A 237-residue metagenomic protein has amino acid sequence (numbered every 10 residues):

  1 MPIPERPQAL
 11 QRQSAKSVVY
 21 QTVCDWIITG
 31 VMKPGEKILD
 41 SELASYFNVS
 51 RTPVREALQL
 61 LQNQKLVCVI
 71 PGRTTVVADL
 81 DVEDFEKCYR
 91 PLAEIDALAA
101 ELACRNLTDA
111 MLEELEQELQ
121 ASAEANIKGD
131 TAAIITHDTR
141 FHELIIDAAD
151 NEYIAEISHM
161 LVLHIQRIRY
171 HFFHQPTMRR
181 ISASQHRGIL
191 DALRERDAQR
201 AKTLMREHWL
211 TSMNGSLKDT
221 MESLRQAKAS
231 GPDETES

Functional and structural regions predicted by a protein language model:
M1-R105, M111, E143, K202 (+1 more regions): Short linear motifs at protein or domain termini
Q62-C68, L161-L163, T177-R180: Mobile beta-alpha loop/short-helix "lid" or hinge segments that flank ligand
C68-I70, D138, I181-A183: Short, flexible turn/loop "capping" segments at secondary-structure junctions
D81-V82, I168-F172: Short alpha-helical transmembrane interface motifs in multi-pass membrane proteins
C88, D109-Y170, S184-A192, R200-T211: Conserved amphipathic alpha-helical segments that form helical-bundle/coiled-coil interaction surfaces
C104-R105, D150, H174: Short helix-capping/hinge motifs at transmembrane helix termini and TM-loop junctions
M178-S237: C-terminal regulatory/effector modules of DNA-binding transcriptional regulators
